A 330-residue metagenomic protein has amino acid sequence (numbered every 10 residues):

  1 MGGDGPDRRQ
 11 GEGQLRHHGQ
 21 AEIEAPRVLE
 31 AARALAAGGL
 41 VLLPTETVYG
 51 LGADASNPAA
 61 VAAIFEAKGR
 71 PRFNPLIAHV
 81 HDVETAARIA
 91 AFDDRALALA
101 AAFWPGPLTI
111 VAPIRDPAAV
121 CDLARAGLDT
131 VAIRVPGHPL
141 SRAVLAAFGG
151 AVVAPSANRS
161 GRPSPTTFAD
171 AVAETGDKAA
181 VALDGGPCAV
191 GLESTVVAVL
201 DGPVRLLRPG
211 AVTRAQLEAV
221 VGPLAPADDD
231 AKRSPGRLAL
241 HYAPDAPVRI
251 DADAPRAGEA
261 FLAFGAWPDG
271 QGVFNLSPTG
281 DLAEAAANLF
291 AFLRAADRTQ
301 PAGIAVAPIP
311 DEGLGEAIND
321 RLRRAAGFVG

Functional and structural regions predicted by a protein language model:
G2-L15: Extreme N-terminal basic, low-complexity initiation segments that serve as generic localization/processing leaders
G13-G330: Active-site-adjacent structural elements in enzyme catalytic cores
